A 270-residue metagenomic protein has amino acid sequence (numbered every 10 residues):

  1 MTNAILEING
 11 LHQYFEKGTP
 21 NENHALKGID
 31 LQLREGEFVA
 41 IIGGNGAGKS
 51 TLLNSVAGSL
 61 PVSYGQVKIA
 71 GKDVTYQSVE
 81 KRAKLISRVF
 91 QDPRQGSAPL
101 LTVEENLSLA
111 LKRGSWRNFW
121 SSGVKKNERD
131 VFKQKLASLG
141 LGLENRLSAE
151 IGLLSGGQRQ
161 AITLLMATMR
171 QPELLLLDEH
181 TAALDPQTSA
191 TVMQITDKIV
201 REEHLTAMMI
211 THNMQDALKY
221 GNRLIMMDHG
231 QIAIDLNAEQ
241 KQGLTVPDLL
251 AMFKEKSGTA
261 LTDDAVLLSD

Functional and structural regions predicted by a protein language model:
T2-I5, Y14-G28, S78: A short, flexible loop at the N-terminus of ABC-type nucleotide-binding domains that lies
T19, N23, D73-S87, Q95 (+2 more regions): ABC ATPase NBD coupling module
I42-G44: The feature captures the beta-strand-to-loop junction immediately N-terminal to the Walker
A57: Helix-to-loop junction immediately C-terminal to a conserved catalytic motif
G65-D73, L236: Conserved ABC transporter NBD signature motif
A167-T168: ABC ATPase C-loop
T211-H212: H-loop/switch region of ABC-family ATPase nucleotide-binding domains
Q242-D270: ABC ATPase nucleotide-binding domains
